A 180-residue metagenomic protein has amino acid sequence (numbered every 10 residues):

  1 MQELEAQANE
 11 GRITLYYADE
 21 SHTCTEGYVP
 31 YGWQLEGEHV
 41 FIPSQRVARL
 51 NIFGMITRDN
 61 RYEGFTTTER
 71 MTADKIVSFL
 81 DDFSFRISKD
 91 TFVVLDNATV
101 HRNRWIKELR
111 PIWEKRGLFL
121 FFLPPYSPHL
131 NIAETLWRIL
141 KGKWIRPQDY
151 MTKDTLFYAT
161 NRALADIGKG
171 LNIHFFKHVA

Functional and structural regions predicted by a protein language model:
M1-A180: Short functional hotspots at interaction and active-site rims
